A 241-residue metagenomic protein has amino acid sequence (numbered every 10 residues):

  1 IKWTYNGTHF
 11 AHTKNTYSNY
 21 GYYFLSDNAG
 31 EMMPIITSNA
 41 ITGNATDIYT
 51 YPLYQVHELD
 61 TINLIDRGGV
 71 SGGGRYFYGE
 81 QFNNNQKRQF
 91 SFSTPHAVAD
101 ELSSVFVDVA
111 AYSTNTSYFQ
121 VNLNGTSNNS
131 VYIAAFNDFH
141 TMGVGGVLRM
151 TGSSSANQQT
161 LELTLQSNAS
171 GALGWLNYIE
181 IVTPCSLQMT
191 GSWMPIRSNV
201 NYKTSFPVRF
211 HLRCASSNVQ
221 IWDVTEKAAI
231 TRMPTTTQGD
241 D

Functional and structural regions predicted by a protein language model:
I1-D241: Structured catalytic cores of large enzymes
